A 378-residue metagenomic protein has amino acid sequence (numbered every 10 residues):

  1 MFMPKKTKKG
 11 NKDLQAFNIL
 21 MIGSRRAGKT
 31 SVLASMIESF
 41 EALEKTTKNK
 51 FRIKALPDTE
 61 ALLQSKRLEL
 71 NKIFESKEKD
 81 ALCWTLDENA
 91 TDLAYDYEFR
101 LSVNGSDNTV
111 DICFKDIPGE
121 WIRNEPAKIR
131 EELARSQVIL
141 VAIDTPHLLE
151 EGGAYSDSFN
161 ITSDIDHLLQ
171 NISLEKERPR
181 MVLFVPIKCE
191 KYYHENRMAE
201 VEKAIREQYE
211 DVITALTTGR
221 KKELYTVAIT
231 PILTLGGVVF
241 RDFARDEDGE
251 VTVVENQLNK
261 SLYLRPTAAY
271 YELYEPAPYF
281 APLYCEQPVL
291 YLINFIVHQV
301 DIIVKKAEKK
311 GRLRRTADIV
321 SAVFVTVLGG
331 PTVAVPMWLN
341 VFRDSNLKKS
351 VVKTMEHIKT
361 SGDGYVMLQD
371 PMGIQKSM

Functional and structural regions predicted by a protein language model:
F2-F114: Conserved G1/Walker A P-loop phosphate-binding module
K8-G10, K128-R130, I172-S173: Short, flexible, glycine/charge-rich loop motifs used to bind or transfer phosphoryl groups or to couple energy/partner
D13-L14, E131-S136, E177: Flexible, charged surface loops at secondary-structure boundaries
R26, N104-S106, P118-E120, C189-K191 (+1 more regions): Conserved beta-strand elements of beta-rich interaction domains across eukaryotes, especially beta-propellers
T85-V141, H147-A154, T162-H167: Switch II of P-loop NTPase G domains
L140-Y155, F159-V325, G329: Conserved GTP-binding G-domain of TRAFAC-class P-loop NTPases and closely related GTPase folds
V297-M378: C-terminal alpha-helical "lid" subdomain
